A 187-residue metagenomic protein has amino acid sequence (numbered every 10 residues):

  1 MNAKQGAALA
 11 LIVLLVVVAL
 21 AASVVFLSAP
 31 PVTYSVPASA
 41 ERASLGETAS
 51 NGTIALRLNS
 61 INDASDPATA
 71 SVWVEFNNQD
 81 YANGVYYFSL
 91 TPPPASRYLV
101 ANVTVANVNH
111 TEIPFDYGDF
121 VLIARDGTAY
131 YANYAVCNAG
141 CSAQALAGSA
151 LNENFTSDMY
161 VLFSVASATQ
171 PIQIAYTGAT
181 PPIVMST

Functional and structural regions predicted by a protein language model:
N2-T187: Conserved functional micro-motifs across diverse proteins
